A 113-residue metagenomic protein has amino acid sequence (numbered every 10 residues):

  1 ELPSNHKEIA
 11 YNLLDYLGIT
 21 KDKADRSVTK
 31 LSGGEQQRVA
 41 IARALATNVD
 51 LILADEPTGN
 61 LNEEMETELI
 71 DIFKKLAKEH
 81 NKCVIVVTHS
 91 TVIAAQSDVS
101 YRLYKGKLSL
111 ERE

Functional and structural regions predicted by a protein language model:
N5-D22: Conserved ABC ATPase "signature" region
S27-L31, E35: Conserved ABC ATPase signature
I41: Hydrophobic anchor residue at the start of the ABC signature
N48: Conserved catalytic motifs of ABC-family nucleotide-binding domains
I52-D55: Catalytic Walker B motif of ABC-type/P-loop ATPase nucleotide-binding domains
E63-M65: Helix N-cap at the start of a conserved alpha-helix in ABC-type nucleotide-binding domains
T67-E79: Helical segment within the ABC ATPase nucleotide-binding domain
